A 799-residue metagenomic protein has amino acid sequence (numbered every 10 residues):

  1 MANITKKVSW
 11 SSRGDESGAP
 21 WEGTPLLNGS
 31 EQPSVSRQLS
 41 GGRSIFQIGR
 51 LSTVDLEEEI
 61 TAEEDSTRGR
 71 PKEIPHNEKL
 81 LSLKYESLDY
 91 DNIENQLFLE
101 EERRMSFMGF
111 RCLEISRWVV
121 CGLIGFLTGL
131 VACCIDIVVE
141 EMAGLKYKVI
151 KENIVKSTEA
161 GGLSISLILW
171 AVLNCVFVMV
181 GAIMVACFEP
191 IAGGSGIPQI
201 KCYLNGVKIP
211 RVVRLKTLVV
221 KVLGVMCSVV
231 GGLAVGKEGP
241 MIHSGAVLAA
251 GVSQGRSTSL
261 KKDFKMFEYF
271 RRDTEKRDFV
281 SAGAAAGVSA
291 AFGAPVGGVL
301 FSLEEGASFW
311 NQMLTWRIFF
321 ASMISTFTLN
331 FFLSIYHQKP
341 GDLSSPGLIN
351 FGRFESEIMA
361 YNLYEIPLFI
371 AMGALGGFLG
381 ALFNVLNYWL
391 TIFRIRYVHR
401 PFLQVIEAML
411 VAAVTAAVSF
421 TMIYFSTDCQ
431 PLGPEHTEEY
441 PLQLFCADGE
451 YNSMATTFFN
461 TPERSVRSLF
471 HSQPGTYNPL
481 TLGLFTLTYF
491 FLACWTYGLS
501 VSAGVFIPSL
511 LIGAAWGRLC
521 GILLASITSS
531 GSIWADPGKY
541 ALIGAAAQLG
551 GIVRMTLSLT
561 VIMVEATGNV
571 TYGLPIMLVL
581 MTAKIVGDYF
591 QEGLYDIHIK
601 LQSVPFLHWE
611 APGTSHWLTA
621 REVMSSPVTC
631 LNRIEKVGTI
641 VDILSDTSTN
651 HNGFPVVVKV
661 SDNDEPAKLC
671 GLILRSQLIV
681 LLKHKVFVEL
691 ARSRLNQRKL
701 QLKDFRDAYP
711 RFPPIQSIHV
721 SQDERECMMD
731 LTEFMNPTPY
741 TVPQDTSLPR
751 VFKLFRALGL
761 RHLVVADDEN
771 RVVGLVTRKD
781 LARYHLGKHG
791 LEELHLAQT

Functional and structural regions predicted by a protein language model:
A2-D662, K668-S721, C727-N736, L763-V764 (+3 more regions): Alpha-helical transmembrane segments and immediately membrane-proximal extracytoplasmic
T741, T746-L760: Structured, soluble regulatory/oligomerization domains located on the cytosolic or IMS-facing side of membrane proteins
L754, L791, A797-T799: C-terminal intrinsically disordered, low-complexity extensions immediately downstream of enzyme catalytic cores
R771: Conserved Rossmann-like nucleotide-cofactor binding loop
L775: Short, glycine/charged-rich "phosphate-handling" switch motifs in NTP-dependent and phosphotransfer domains
